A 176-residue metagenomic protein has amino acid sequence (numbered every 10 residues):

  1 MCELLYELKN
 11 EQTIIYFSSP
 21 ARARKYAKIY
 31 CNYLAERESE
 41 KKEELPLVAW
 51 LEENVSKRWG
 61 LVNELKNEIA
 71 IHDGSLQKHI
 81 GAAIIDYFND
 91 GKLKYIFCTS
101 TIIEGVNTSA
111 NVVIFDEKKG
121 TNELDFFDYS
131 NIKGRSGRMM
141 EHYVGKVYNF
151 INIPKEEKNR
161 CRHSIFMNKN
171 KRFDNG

Functional and structural regions predicted by a protein language model:
C2-F97, A110, K119-K133: Conserved C-terminal RecA-like helicase domain
R22-R24, I103-E104, E156: Short, active-site-adjacent cap segments at secondary-structure transitions
L45-V48, S100-E104, F127-Y129, Y143-Y148 (+1 more regions): Short C-terminal domain-edge/linker segments immediately following a structured domain
Y95-K119, G145-F150: A short beta-strand element within the Helicase C-terminal
V112, G120-M167: Conserved segment of the helicase C-terminal RecA-like domain
N168-G176: Long, largely alpha-helical accessory region at the distal end of helicase-like NTP-driven motors
